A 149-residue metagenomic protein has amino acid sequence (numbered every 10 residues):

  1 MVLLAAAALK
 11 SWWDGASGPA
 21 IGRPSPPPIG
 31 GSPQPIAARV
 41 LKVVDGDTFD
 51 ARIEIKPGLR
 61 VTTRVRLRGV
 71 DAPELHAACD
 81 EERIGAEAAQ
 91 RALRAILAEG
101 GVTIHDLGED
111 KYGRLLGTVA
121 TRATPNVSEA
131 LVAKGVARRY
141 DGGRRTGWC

Functional and structural regions predicted by a protein language model:
M1-C149: Small beta-barrel nucleic-acid-binding modules, primarily SNase/OB-fold domains and secondarily Tudor-like barrels
